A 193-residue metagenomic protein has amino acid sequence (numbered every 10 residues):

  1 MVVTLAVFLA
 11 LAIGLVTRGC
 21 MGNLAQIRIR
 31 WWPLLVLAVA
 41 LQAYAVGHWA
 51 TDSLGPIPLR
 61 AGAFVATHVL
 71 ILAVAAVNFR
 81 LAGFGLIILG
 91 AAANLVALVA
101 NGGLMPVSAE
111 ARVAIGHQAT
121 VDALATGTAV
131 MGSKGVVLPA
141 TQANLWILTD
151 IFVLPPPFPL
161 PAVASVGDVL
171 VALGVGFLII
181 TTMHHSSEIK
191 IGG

Functional and structural regions predicted by a protein language model:
M1-T67: Transmembrane alpha-helical insertion/packing segments
S53-P56, A82-I87, L104-I115: A cytosolic-side transmembrane-helix exit/cap motif
P58-A66, P161-L173: Membrane-interface loop-to-helix entry segments
L70, G174-T181: Transmembrane alpha-helices and membrane-interface helical segments of multi-pass integral membrane enzymes
L70-N101: Interfacial segments of alpha-helical transmembrane regions
R112-V163: Extracytosolic (periplasmic/ER-lumenal) interhelical loops and adjacent juxtamembrane/interface segments of multi-pass
I180-G192: Membrane-interface capping segments at transmembrane-helix boundaries
